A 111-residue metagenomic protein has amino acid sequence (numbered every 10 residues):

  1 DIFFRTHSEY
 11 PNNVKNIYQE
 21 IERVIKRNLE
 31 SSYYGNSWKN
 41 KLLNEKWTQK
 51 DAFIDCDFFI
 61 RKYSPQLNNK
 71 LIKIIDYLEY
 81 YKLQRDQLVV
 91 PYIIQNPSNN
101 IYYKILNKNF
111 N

Functional and structural regions predicted by a protein language model:
D1-N111: Glycosyltransferase catalytic domains, chiefly GT-A lineage
